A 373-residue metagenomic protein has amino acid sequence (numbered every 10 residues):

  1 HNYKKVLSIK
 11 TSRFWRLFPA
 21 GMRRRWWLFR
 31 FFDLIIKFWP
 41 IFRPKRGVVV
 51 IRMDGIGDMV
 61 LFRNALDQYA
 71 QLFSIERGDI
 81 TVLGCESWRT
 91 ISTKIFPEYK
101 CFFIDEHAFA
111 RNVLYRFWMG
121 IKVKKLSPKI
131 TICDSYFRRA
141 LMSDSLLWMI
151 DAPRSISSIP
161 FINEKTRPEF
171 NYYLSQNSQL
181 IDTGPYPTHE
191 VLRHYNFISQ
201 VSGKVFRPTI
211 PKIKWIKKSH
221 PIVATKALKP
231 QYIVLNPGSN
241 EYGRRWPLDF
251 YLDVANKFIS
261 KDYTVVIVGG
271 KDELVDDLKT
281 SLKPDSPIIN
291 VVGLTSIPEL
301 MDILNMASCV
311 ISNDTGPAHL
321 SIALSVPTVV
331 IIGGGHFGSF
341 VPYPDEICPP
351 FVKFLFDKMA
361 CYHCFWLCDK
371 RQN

Functional and structural regions predicted by a protein language model:
H1-N373: Catalytic machinery of carbohydrate-active enzymes, primarily nucleotide-sugar-dependent glycosyltransferases
